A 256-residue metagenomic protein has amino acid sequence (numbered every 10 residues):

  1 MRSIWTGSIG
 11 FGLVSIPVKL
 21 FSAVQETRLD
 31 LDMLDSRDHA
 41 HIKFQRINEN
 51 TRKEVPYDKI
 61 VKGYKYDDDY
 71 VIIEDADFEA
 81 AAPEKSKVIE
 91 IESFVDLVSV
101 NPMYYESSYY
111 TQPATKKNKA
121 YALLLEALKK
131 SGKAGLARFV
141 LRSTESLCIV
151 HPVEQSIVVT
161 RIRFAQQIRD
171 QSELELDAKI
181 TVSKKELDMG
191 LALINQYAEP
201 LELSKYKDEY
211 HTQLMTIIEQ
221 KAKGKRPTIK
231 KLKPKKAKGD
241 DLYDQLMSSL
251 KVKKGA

Functional and structural regions predicted by a protein language model:
M1-A256: Boundary segments of small protein-protein interaction reader/adaptor domains
